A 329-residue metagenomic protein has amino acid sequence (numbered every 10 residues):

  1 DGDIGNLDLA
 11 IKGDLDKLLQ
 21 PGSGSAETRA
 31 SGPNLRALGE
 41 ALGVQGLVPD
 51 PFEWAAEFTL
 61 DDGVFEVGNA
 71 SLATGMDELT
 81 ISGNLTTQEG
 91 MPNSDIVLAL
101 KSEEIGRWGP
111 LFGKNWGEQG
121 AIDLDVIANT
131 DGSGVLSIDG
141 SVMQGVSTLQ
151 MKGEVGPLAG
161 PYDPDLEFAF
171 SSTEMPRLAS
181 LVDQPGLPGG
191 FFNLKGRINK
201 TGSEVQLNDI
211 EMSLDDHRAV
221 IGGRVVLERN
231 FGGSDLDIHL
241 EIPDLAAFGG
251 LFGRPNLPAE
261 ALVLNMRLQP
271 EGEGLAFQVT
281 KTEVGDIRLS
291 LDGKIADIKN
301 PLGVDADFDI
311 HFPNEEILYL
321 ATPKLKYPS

Functional and structural regions predicted by a protein language model:
D1-I4, D8-T28, F52-G63, A70-L72 (+14 more regions): Extended lipid/amphipathic-ligand handling interfaces
A30-N34, N69, T74, L100-E104 (+6 more regions): Residues on the solvent-exposed faces and adjacent turns of beta-rich solenoids used to engage binding targets
A41-V44, L111-K114, L181-Q184, L251-R254 (+1 more regions): Extracellular loop and loop/strand-boundary signature of outer-membrane beta-barrel proteins
L47-P49, G117-Q119, L187-G189, L257-A259: Transmembrane beta-barrel outer-membrane domains
I317-P323: A short, charged
